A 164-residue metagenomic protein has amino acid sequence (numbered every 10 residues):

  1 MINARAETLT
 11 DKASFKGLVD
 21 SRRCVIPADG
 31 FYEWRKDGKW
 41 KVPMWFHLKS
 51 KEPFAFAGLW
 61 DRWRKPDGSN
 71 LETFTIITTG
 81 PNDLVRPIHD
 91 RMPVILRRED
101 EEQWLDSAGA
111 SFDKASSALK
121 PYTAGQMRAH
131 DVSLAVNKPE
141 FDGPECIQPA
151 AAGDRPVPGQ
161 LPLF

Functional and structural regions predicted by a protein language model:
M1-F164: A structured binding-face within diverse protein domains that lines the active/interaction site
